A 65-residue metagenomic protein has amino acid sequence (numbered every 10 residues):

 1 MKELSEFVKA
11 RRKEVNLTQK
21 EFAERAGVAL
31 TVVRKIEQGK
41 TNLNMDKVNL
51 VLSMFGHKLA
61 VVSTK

Functional and structural regions predicted by a protein language model:
M1-E3: A detector for short, charged/polar N-terminal pre-domain segments
E6-E21: Short basic helix-loop element that most often maps to the first helix and adjoining turn of HTH DNA-binding modules
V8, F22-A23, V33-I36: Conserved hydrophobic/aromatic packing and binding residues within compact polymer-binding modules
A10, K35, N42, A60-K65: Short, charged recognition helix plus adjacent turn of helix-turn-helix-like nucleic-acid-binding domains
L17-T31: Short alpha-helical DNA-recognition segment
G27-T41: Recognition helix of helix-turn-helix/homeodomain-like DNA-binding domains that insert into the DNA major groove
D46-V62: DNA major-groove recognition helix of helix-turn-helix/homeodomain DNA-binding modules
